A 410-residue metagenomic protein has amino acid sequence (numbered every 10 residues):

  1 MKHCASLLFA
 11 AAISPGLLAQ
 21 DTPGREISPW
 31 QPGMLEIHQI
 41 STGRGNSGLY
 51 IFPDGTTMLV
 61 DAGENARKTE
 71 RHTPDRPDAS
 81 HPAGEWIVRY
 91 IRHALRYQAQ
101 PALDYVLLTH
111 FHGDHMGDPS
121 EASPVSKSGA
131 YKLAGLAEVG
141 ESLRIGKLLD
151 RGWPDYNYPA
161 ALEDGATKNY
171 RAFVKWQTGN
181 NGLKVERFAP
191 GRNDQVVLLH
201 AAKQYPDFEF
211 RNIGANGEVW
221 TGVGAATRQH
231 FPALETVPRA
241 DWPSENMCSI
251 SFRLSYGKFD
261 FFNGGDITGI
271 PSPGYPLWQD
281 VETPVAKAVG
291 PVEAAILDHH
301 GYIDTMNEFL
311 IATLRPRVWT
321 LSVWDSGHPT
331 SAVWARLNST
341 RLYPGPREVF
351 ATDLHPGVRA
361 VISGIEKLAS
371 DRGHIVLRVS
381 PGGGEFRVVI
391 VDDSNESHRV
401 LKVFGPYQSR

Functional and structural regions predicted by a protein language model:
M1-C4: Positively charged n-region of N-terminal signal peptides that target proteins for export
S6-G16: Bacterial N-terminal signal peptides
Q20-E36, T42, A79, Y90-H93 (+4 more regions): Flexible, acidic/histidine-containing loops and adjacent segments that form or flank the divalent-metal
G43, G63-N65, H112-D114, W153-D155 (+4 more regions): Catalytic metal-binding/acid-base residues of hydrolase active sites
R44, F52-D54, Y256: Short loop/turn positions at the edges of beta-strands in beta-sheet-rich folds
N46-Y50, M58-V60, A66-R71, V219-G224 (+2 more regions): Short, solvent-exposed loop/turn elements at domain surfaces
P53-M58, G63-L148, P284-Y302, R315-W319: Active-site metal-binding motif and surrounding structural segment of the metallo-beta-lactamase
P273, D280-V376: Long, structured stretches of catalytic cores involved in phosphate-ester chemistry, encompassing
